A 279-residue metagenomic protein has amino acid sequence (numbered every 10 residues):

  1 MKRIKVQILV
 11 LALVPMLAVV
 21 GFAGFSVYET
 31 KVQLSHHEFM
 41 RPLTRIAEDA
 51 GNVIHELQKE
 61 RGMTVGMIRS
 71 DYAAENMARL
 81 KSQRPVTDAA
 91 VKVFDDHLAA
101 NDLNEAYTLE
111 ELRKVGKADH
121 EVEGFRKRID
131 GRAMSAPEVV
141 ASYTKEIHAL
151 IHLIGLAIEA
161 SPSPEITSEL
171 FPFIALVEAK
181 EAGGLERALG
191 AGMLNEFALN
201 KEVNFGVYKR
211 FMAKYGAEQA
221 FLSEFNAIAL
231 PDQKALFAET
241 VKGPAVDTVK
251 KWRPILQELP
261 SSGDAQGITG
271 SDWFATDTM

Functional and structural regions predicted by a protein language model:
M1-M279: Hydrophobic alpha-helical segments
